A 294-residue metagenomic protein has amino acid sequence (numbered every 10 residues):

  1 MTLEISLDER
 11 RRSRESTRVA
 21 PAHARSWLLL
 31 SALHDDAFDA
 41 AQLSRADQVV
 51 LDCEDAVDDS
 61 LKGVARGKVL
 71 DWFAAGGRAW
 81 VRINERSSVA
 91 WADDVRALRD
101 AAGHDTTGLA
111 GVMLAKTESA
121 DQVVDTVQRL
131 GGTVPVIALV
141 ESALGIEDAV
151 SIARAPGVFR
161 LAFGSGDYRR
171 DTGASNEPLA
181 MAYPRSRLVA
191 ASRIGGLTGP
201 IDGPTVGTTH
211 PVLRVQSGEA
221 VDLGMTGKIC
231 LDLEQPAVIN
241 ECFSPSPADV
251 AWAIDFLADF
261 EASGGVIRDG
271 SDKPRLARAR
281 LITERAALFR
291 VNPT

Functional and structural regions predicted by a protein language model:
M1-T294: Expand to "…catalyze enediolate/carbanion chemistry for C-C bond making/breaking, isomerization, decarboxylation
